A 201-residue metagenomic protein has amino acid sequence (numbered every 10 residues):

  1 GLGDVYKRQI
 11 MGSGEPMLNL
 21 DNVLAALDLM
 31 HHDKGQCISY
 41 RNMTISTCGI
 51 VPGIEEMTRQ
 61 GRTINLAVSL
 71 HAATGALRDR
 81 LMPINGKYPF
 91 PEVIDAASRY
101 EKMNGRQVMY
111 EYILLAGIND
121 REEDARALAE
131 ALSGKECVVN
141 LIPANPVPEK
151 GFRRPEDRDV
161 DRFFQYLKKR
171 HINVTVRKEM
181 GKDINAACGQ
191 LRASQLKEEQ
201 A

Functional and structural regions predicted by a protein language model:
G1-Y6: Short, small-residue-biased leader/transition segments that mark boundaries at the very start of proteins
K7-R170, V174: Conserved AdoMet/S-adenosylmethionine-binding subsite of the radical SAM
V174-T175, G189: Short alpha-helical segments used as structural interaction elements across diverse proteins
K178: Conserved histidine-centered catalytic loops in small-molecule metabolism enzymes
G181-A201: Radical SAM enzyme core and accessory elements
